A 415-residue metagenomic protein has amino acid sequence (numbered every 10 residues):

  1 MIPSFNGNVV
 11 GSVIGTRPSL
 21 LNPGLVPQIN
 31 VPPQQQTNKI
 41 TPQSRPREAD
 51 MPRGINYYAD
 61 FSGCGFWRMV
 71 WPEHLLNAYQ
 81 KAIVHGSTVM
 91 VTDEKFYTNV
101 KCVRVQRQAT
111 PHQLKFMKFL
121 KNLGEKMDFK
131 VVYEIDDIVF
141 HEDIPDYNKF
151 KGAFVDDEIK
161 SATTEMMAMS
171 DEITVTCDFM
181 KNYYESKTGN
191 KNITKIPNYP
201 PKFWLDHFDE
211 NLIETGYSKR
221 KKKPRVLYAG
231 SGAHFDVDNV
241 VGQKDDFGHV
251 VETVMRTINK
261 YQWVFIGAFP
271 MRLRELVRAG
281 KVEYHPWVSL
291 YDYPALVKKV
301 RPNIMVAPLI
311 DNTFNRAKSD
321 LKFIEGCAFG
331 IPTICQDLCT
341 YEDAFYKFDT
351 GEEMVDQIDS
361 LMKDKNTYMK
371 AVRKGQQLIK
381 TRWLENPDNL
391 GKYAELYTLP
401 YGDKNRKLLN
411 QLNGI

Functional and structural regions predicted by a protein language model:
G11, V31-T110: N-terminal pre-catalytic "stem/leader" segment of glycosyltransferase-like enzymes
D60-L75, Y199-K299: Conserved catalytic-core segment of nucleotide-activated headgroup transferases in glycan assembly
N122, K126, A153-I173: Membrane-proximal helix-turn-helix segments that form the acceptor-binding/catalytic region of lipid-linked
Y133-K160, F203-D209, K219-K222, S231-A233: Acceptor-binding helix/loop patch of EC 2.4 sugar-transfer enzymes, predominantly nucleotide-sugar-dependent
H141, D236-D245, Y291, A295-A328 (+1 more regions): Nucleotide-sugar-dependent
S170-E185, G189-E210, A229: Donor nucleotide-sugar binding/catalytic pocket of nucleotide-sugar-dependent glycosyltransferases
E342-S360: Change "using UDP/GDP/dTDP sugars" to "using nucleotide sugars
K365-N413: A charged, aromatic-enriched C-terminal amphipathic alpha-helix characteristic of glycosyltransferases across folds
